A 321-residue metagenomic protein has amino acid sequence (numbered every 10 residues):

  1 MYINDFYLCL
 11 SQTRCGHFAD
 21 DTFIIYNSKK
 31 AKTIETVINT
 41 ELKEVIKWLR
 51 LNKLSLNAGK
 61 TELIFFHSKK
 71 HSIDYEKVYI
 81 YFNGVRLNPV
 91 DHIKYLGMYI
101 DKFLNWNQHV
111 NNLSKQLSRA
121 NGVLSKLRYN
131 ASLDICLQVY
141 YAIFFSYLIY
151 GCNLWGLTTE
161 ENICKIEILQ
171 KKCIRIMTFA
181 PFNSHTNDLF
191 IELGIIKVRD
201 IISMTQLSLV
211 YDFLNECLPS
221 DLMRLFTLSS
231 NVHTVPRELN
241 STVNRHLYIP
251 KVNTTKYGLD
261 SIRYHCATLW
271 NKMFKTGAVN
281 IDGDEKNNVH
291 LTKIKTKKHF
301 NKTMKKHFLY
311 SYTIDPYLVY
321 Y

Functional and structural regions predicted by a protein language model:
M1-Y26: Active-site palm subdomain of RNA-directed nucleic acid polymerases
I3-Y7, F23, N39-I46, S118 (+1 more regions): Short, well-ordered alpha-helical packing segments
C9-R14, A31, N52, A180: Secondary-structure transition/capping motifs at alpha-helix termini and the adjoining loop/turn into the next element
C9-S11, V85-N88, I93, S184: Short hydrophobic "helix-edge" motifs at membrane interfaces and signal-peptide entry regions
F18-A19, R50-K70, Y95-T227: Non-catalytic, peripheral interaction segments enriched in hydrophobic/basic residues
F23-R50, N105: Catalytic palm subdomain of template-directed nucleic-acid polymerases, centered on the conserved carboxylate motif
T40, S55-D91: Short, conserved micro-motifs composed of acidic
E161-Y321: Short linear motifs embedded in intrinsically disordered, charge-biased segments
